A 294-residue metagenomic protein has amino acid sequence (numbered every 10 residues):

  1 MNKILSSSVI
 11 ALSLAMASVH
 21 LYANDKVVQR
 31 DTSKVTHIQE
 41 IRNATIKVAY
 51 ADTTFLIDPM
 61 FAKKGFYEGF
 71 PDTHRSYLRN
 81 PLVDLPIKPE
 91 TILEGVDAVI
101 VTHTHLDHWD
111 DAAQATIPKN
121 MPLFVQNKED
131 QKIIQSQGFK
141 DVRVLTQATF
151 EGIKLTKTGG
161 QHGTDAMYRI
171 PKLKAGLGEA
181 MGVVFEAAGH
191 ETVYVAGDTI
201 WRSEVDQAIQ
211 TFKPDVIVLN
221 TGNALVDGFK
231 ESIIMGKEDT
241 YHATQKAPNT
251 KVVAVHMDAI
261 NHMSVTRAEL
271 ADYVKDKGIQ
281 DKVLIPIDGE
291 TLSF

Functional and structural regions predicted by a protein language model:
M1-V9: Bacterial N-terminal signal peptides that target proteins for export
S18-H20: N-terminal signal peptide c-region/cleavage motif recognized by signal peptidases
N24-V35, I41, V125-H190, D272-F294: Metallo-beta-lactamase
D31-K88, G176-G197: Conserved beta-strand hairpin/beta-sheet module of binuclear metal-dependent hydrolase folds, prominently
T54-I100, A112-Q114, D165-R169, R202-T211: Pre-active-site segment of Zn-dependent metallo-hydrolases
I57-D58, G95-T104, F124-N127, V193-T199 (+3 more regions): Active-site neighborhood of phospho(di)ester-bond hydrolases with catalytic His/Asp-centered motifs
F66, P86-Q147, G159-T164: Active-site HxH/HxHxD metal-binding segment of metal-dependent hydrolases
P81, I200-D288: Cap/insert and terminal regions of metallo-dependent hydrolase folds
